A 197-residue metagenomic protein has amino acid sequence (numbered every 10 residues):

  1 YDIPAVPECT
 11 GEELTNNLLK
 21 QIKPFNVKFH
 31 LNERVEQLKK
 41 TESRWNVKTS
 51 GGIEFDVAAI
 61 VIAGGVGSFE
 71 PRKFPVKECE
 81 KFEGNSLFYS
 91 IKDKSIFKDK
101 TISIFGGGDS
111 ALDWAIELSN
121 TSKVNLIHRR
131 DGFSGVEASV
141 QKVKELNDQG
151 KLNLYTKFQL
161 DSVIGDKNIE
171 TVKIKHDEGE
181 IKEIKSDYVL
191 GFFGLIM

Functional and structural regions predicted by a protein language model:
Y1-G11, S134-K142: Conserved N-terminal glycine-rich FAD pyrophosphate-binding loop of Rossmann-like flavoproteins
I3, E8-H30: Conserved FAD-binding subdomain of flavin-dependent enzymes
C9, L38, F69-E70, A111 (+1 more regions): Flexible, glycine-rich phosphate/dinucleotide-binding loops and adjacent beta-alpha linkers at cofactor/substrate
I22-T49, E54-V57, N120-M197: A Rossmann-like FAD-binding core segment of flavoenzymes
D56-G67: Helix-enriched interaction subdomains in cytosolic or periplasmic regions, typified by TIR/SEFIR signaling/NADase cores
I62-G64, I104, G191: Redox-cofactor binding/interface segments in oxidoreductases and associated redox assembly factors
V66-I116, N120: Glycine-rich dinucleotide-binding loop and its adjacent helix/turn
